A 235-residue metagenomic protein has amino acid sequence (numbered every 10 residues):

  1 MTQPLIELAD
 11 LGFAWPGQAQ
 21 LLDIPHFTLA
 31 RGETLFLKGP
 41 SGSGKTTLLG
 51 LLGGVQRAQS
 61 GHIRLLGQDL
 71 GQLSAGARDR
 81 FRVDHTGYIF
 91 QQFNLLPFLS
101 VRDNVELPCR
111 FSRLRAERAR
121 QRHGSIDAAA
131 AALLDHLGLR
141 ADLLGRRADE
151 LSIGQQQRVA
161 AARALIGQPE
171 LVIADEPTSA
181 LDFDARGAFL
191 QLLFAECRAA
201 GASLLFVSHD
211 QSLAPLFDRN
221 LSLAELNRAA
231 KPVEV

Functional and structural regions predicted by a protein language model:
G53: Helix-to-loop junction immediately C-terminal to a conserved catalytic motif
G61-D69: Conserved ABC transporter NBD signature motif
D69, R120-D142: Conserved ABC ATPase "signature" region
R147-L151, Q155: Conserved ABC ATPase signature
A161: Hydrophobic anchor residue at the start of the ABC signature
Q168: Conserved catalytic motifs of ABC-family nucleotide-binding domains
V172-D175: Catalytic Walker B motif of ABC-type/P-loop ATPase nucleotide-binding domains
